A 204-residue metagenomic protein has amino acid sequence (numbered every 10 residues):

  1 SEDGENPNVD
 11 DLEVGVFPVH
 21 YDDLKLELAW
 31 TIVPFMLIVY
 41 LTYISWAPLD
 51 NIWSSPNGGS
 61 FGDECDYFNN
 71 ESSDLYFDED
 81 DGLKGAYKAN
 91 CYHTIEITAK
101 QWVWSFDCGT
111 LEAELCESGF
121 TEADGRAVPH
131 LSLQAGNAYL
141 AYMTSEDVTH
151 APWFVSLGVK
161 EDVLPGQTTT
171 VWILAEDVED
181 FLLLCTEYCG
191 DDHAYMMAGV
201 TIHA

Functional and structural regions predicted by a protein language model:
E2-A204: Non-transmembrane, membrane-proximal soluble domains of secreted or membrane proteins
